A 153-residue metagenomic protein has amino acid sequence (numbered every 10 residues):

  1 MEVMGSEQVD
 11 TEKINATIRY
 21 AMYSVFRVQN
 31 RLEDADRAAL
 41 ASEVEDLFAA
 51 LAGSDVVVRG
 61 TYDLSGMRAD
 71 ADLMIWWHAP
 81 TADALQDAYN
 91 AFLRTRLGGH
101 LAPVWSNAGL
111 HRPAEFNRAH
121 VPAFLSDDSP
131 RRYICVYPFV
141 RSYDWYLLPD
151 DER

Functional and structural regions predicted by a protein language model:
E2-A50, A82-A84, V104-R153: Short S/T/G/P-rich N-terminal loop/turn motif that feeds into the first structured element of a domain
F48-A71, L101-H111: Short, glycine- and small/hydrophobic-rich beta-strand elements in well-ordered beta-sheets
I75: Conserved, mostly hydrophobic/aromatic
A79: Conserved residues at beta->alpha junctions
L85-Y89: Charge-rich, low-aromatic oligomerization/scaffolding segments with amphipathic character
F92-H100: A common structural junction motif
